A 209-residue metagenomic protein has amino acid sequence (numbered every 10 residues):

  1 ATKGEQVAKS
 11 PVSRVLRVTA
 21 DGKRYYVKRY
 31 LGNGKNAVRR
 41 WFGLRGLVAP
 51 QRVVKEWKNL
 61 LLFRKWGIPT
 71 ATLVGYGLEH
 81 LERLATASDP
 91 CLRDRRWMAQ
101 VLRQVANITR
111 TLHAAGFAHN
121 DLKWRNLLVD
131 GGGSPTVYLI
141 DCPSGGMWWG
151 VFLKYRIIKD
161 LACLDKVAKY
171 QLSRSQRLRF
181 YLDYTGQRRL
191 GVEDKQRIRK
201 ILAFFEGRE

Functional and structural regions predicted by a protein language model:
A1-A85, Q104, R110-A115, H119: Conserved ATP-binding subdomain of kinase catalytic cores across diverse folds
R17, V129-G131: Conserved hydrophobic "DFG−1" position in protein kinase catalytic cores
Y25, P69, T136-Y138, A162: Protein kinase-like catalytic core scaffold
G34-Q51, S88-P90, F152, L178 (+1 more regions): Alpha-helical membrane-targeting segments
S88-V101: Activation segment of protein kinase catalytic domains, centered on the conserved DFG
L122-V129: Hydrophobic residue at the +6 position relative to the catalytic HRD Asp in the kinase catalytic loop
Y138-G207: C-lobe/activation-segment region of protein kinase-like
